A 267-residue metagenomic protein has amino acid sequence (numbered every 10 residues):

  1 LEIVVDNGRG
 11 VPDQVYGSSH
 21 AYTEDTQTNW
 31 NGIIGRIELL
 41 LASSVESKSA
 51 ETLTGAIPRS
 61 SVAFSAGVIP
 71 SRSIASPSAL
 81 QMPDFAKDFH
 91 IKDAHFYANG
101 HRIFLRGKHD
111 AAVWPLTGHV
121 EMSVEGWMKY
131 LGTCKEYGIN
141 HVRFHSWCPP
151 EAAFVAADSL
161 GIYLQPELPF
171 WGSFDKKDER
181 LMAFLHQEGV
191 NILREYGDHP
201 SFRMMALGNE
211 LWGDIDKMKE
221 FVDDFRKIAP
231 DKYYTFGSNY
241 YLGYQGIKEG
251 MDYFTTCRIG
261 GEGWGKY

Functional and structural regions predicted by a protein language model:
L1-T52, M82-A86, K92, A111: An acidic-aromatic loop/edge-strand motif
P12-G17, T117-V120, K217, I247: Short, solvent-exposed loop/turn and secondary-structure capping segments
G17-A21, G118-K129, G261-K266: Surface-exposed acidic, glycine/proline-enriched linker/cap segments that occur as 15-30-residue helix-coil
N31, R102, E136, Y196-H199 (+1 more regions): Alpha-helix termination/capping residues and helix-transition junctions
I37, G100, C134, A157 (+1 more regions): Conserved, mostly hydrophobic/aromatic
S44-E46, A75, A79-C134: N-terminal carbohydrate-binding accessory modules
L131, H141-Y267: Substrate-binding/catalytic cleft of secreted carbohydrate-active enzymes, primarily glycoside hydrolases
